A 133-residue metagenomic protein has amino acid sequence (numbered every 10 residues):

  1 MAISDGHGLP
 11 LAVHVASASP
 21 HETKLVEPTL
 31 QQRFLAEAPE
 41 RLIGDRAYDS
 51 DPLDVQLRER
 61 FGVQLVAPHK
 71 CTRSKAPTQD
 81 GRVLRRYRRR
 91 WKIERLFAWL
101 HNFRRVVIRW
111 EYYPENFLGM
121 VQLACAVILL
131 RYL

Functional and structural regions predicted by a protein language model:
M1, A12, F97-A98, L118-Q122: Conserved, well-structured core segments
M1-P10, S19, V26: Short conserved beta-strand segments at catalytic cores or DNA/RNA-binding microdomains of nucleic-acid binding
I3-S4, H14, K92: Well-ordered beta-strand positions
G8, E94, L123: A residue-level signal for conserved active-site and pocket-lining positions in enzyme catalytic cores
P10-V13, I108: Short small-residue beta-strand/loop micro-motif enriched in glycine and branched aliphatics
H14-A36, R41: Active-site beta-loop-alpha junctions of metal-dependent nucleic acid enzymes, especially the RNase H-like/DDE
S19, E37-Y113: Helix-centered, glycine/charged polyanion-binding patches within enzymatic domains that contact phosphate-containing
M120-L133: Charged phosphate-binding loop/patch that engages nucleotide di/tri-phosphates or the phosphate backbone of nucleic
